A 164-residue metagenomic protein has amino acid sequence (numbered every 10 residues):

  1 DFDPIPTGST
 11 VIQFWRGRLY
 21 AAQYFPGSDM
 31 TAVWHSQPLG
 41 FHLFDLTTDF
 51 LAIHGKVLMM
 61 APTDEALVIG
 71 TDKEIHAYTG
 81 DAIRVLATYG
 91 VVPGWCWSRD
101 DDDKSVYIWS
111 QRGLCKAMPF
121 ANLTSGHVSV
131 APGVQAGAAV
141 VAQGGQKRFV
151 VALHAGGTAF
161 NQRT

Functional and structural regions predicted by a protein language model:
D1-R16: Disordered, low-complexity "stalk" and linker segments at domain junctions of extracellular and cell-surface proteins
F2-P4, T48-L51, V130: Short, solvent-exposed secondary-structure boundary motifs
I12-D29, S36-Q37: Solenoidal tandem-repeat scaffolds enriched in leucines and small polar residues
Q13, A32, H42, P93-W95 (+1 more regions): Short, low-complexity intrinsically disordered segments
G17-R18, P26, I53-T164: Beta-sheet-dominated scaffold domains
V33-H35, R163-T164: Beta-propeller blade signature
Q37-D49: A short, charged helix-loop
